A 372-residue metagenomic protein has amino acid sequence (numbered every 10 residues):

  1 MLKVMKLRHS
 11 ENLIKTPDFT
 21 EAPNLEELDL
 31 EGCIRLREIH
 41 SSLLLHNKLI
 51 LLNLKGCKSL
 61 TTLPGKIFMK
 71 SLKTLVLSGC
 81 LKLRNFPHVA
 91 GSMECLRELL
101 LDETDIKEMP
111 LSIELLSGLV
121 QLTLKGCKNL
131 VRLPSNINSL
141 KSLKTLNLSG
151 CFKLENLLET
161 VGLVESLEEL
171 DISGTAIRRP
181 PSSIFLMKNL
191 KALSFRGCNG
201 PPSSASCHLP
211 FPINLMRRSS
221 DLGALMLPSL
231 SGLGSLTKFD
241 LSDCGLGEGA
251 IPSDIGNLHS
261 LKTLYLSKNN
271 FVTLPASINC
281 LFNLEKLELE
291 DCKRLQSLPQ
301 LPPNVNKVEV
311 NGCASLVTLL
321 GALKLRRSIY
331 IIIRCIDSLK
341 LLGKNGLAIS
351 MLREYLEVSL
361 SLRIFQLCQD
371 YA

Functional and structural regions predicted by a protein language model:
M1-A224, P228-E248, P252-A372: Predominantly recognizes leucine-rich repeat
